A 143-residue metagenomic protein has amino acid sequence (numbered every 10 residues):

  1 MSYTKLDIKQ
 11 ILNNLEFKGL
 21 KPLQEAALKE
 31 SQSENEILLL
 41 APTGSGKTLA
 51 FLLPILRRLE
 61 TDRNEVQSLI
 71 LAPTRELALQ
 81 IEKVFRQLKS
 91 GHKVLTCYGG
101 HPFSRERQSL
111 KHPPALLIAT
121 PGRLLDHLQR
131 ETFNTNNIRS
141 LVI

Functional and structural regions predicted by a protein language model:
M1-L40: Conserved pre-motif I regulatory segment
Y3-Q10, R63-Q129, N137-S140: Conserved nucleic-acid-binding Ia/Ib motif block in the N-terminal RecA-like helicase ATPase lobe
E25-I37, T48-R63, L79, V84-L88 (+1 more regions): Walker A/P-loop NTP-binding motif
A41-S45: The conserved Walker
G46-T48, H101-P102: Gly/Ser/Thr-rich beta-alpha loop segments that engage phosphate groups in nucleotides
I143: Conserved P-loop NTPase nucleotide-binding/switch module
